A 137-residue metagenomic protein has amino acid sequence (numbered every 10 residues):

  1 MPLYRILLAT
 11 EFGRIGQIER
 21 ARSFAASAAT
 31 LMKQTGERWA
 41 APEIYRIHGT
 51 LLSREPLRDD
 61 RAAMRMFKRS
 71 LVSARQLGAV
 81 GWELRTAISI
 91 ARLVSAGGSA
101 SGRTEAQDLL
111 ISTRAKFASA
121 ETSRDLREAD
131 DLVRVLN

Functional and structural regions predicted by a protein language model:
M1-N137: Helix-coil-helix junctions within alpha-helical repeat/solenoid scaffolds
